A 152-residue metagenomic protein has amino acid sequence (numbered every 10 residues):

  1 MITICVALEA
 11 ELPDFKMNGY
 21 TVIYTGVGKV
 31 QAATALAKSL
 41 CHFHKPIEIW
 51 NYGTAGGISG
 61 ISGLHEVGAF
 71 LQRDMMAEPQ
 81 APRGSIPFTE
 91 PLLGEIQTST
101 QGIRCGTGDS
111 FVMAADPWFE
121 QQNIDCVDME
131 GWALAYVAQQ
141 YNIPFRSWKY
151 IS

Functional and structural regions predicted by a protein language model:
M1-T3: Extreme N-terminal starter segment of soluble prokaryotic enzymes
C5-E9: Structural motif
L12-S152: Glycine-rich phosphate- or other oxyanion-binding loops that anchor nucleotides, phosphorylated ligands
